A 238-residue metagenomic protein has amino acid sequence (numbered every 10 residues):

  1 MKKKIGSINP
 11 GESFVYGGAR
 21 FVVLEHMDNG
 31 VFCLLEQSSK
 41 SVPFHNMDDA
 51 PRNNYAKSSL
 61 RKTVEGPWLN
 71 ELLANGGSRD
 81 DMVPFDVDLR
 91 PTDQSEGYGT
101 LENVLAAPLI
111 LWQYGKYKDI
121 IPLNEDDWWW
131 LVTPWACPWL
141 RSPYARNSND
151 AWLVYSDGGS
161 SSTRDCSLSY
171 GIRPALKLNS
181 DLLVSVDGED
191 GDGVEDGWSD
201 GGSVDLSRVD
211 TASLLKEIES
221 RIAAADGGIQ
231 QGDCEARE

Functional and structural regions predicted by a protein language model:
M1-D205, A212: Collagenous Gly-X-Y triple-helix signature in extracellular proteins
E195-E238: Short, low-complexity, charged amphipathic interaction modules
